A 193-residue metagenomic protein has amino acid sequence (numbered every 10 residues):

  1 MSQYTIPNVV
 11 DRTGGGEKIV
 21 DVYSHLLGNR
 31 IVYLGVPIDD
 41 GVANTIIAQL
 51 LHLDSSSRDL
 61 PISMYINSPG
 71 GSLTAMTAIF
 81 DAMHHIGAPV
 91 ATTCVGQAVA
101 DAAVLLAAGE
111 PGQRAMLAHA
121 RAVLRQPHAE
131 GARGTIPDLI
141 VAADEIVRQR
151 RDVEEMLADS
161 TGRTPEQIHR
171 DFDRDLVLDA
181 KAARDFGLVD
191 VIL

Functional and structural regions predicted by a protein language model:
M1-L193: Terminal-region recognition feature
